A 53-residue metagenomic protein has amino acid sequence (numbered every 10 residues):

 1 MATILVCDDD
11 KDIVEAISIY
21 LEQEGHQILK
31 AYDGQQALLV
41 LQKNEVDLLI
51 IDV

Functional and structural regions predicted by a protein language model:
M1-L5: Non-catalytic signal-transmission and effector/linker regions of two-component phosphorelay proteins
D8, D52: Active-site residues of response regulator receiver
K11-L29: Two-component/phosphorelay signaling modules centered on CheY-like receiver
I17-Y20, L41, I50: A generic "cationic amphipathic patch" detector
K30-L48: Acidic, metal-coordinating helix/loop segments flanking the phosphotransfer/catalytic sites of two-component signaling
